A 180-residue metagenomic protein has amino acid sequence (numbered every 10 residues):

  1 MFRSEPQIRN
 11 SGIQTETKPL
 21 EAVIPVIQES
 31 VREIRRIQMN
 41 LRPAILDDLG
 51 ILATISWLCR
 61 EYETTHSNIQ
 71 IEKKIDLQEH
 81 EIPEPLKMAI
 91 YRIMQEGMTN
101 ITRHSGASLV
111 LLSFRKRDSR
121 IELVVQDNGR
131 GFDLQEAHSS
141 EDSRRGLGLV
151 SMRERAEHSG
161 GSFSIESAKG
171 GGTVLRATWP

Functional and structural regions predicted by a protein language model:
M1-P180: Coiled-coil dimerization/phosphotransfer module
